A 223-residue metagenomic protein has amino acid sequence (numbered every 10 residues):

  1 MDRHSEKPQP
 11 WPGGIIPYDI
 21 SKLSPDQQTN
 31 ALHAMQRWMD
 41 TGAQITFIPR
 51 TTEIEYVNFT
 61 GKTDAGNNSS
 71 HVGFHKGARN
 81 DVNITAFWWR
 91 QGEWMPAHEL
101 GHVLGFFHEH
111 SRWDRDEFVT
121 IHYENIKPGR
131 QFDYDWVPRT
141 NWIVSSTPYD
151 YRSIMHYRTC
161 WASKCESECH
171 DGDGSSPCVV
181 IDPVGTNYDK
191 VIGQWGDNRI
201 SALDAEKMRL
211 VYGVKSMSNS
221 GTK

Functional and structural regions predicted by a protein language model:
M1-K223: Zinc-dependent metalloendopeptidases
